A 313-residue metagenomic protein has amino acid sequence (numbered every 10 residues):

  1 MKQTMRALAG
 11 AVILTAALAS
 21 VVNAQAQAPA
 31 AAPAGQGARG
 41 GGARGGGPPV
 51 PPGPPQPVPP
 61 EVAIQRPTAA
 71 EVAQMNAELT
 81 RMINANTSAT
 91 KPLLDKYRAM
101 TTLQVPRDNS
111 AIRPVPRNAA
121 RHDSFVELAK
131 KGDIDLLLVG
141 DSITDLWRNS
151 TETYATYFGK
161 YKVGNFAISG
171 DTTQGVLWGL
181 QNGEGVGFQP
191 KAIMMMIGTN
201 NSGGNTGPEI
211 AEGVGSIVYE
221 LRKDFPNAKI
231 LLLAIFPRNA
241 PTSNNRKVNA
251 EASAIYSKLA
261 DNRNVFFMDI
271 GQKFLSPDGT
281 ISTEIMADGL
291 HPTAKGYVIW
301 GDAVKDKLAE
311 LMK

Functional and structural regions predicted by a protein language model:
K2-A17, V21-V139, T144-E152, T156 (+1 more regions): N-terminal secretory targeting modules
P106-A111, N165-T172, G203, G289: Acidic/histidine-rich helix-loop elements that form or flank divalent-metal/phosphate-binding sites at the catalytic
K131, V186-G187, D224, L259-N262 (+1 more regions): Alpha-helix C-cap/termination motif
D135-G140, K162-A167, K191-I197, N201 (+3 more regions): Structural recognition of the beta-strand scaffold that forms the well-ordered cores of secreted hydrolase catalytic
L138, D171, G175, N205 (+7 more regions): Extracytoplasmic/secreted proteins, especially bacterial periplasmic and envelope-associated proteins
T144, G170, Q272: Short, glycine/acidic-enriched loop or turn micro-motifs at the edges of active sites
D145-G159, T173-K223, N227, L231 (+1 more regions): Oxyanion-hole/transition-state-stabilizing segment in secreted/luminal serine hydrolases and related acyltransferases
P237-K313: Catalytic His-Asp segment of secreted/periplasmic serine-dependent ester chemistry enzymes
